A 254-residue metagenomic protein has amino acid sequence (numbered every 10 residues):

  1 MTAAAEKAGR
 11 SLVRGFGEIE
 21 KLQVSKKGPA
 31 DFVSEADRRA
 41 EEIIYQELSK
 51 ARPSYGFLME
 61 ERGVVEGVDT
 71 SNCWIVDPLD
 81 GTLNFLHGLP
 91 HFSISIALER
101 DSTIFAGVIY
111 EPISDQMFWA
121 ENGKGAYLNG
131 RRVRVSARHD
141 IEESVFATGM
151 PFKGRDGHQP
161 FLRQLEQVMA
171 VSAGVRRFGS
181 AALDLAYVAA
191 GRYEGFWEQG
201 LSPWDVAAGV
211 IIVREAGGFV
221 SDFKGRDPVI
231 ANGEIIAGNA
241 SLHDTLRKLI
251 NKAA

Functional and structural regions predicted by a protein language model:
M1-L79, F219, D227, S241-K252: N-terminal subdomain of lithium-sensitive/metallo-dependent phosphomonoesterases centered on the IMPase/IPPase/PAP
A5-A8, A40, G107, A126 (+2 more regions): Small-residue (primarily alanine) positions within well-ordered alpha-helices, especially packing/interaction faces
L12, D37, L48, T82 (+6 more regions): Residue-level signal for inorganic ion chemistry
I19, F92, A120-K124, R214 (+1 more regions): A short, compositionally biased
S25, E66-V68, D101, W119 (+3 more regions): Solvent-exposed alpha-helices and their adjacent loops that cap or buttress functional pockets in soluble metabolic
R38, E42, E61, P78-G81 (+6 more regions): Generic detector of well-ordered alpha-helical packing
V68-Y127, E142: DPxDG-like acidic metal-binding loop motif
R134-A254: An extended, acidic
